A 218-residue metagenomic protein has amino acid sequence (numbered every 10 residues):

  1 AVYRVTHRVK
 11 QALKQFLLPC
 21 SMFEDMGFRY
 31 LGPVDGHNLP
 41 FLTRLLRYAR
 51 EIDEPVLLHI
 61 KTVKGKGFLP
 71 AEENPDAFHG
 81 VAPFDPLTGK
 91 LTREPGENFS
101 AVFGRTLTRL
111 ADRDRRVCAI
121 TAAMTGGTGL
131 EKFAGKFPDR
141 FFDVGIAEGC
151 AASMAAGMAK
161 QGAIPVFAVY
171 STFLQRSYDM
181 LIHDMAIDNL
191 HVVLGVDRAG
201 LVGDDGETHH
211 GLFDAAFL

Functional and structural regions predicted by a protein language model:
A1-K14, L18-M22: N-terminal leader/propeptide and maturation segments of large enzyme subunits in energy/redox metabolism and hydrolases
K14-C20, F28-L45, E51-L218: Thiamine diphosphate
D25: Gly/Ser-rich, acidic/histidine-flanked active-site/gating loops
